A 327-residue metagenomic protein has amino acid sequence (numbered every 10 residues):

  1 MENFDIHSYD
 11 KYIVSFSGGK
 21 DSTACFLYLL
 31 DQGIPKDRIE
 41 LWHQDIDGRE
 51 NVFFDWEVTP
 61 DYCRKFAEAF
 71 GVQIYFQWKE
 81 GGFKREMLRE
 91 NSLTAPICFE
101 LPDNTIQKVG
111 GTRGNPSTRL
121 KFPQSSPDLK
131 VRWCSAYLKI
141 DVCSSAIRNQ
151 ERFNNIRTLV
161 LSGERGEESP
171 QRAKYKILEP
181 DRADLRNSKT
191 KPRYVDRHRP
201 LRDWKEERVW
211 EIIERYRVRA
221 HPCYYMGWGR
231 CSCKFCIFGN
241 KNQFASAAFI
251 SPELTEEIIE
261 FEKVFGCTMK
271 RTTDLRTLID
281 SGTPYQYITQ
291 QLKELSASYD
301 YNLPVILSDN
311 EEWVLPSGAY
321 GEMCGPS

Functional and structural regions predicted by a protein language model:
M1-S327: Nucleotide-activated chemistry modules centered on ATP-dependent adenylation/adenylyltransferase
